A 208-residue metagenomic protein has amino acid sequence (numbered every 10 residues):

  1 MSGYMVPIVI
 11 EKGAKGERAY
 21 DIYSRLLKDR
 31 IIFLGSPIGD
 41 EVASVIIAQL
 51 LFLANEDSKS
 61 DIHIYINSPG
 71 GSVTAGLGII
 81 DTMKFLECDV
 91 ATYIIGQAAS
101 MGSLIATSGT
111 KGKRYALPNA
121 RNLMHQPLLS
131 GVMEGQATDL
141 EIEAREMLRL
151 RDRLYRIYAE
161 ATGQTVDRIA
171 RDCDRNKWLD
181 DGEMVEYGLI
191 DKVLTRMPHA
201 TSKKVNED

Functional and structural regions predicted by a protein language model:
M1-M101, T107-D208: N-terminal organellar transit peptides
